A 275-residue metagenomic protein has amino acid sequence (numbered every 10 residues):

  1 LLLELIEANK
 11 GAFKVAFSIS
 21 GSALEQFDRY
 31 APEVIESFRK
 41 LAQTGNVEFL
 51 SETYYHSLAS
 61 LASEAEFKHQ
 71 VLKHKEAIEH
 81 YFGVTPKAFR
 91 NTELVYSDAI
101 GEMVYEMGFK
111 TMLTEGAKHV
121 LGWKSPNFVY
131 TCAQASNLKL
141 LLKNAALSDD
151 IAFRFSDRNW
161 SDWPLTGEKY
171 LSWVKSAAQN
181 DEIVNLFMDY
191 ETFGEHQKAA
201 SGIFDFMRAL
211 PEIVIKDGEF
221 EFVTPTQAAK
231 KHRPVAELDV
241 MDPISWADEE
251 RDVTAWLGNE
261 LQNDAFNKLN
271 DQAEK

Functional and structural regions predicted by a protein language model:
L1, F128-V129, Q134-L138, L142-A145 (+2 more regions): Active-site and substrate-binding clefts of carbohydrate-active enzymes
L1-S63, K87-R90, K110-E115, T224: Short, well-structured secondary-structure segments
L2-L3, I35-R39, K68-K75, G101 (+2 more regions): Generic structural signal for well-ordered alpha-helices, preferentially at hydrophobic/aromatic core positions
S18-D28, T53-K68, V84-T92, I151-T166 (+1 more regions): The substrate-binding groove and active-site-proximal loops of carbohydrate-active enzymes, especially glycoside
S20-S22, Y54-S57, G83, N91-G101 (+6 more regions): An acidic- and aromatic-residue-enriched active-site/binding cleft used to recognize and process polar
V34-S51, V84, E102-L142: Acidic, His- and aromatic-enriched active-site or binding-groove loops in soluble protein domains that engage sugars
S60-A62, V120-F128, D150-A152: Short, charged, surface-exposed secondary-structure boundary motifs
E64-V95, W173-F187: CE4/NodB-like, metal-dependent polysaccharide N-deacetylase domain that modifies extracellular/periplasmic N-acetylated
